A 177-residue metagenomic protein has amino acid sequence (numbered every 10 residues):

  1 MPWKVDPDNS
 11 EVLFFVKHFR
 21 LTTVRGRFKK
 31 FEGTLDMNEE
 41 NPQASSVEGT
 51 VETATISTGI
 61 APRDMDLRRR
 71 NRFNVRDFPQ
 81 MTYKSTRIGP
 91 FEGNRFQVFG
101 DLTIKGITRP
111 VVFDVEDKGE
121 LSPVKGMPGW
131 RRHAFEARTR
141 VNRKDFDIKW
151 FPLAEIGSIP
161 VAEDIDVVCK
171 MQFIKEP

Functional and structural regions predicted by a protein language model:
M1-P177: Low-complexity, acidic/polar, glycine-enriched regions of mature
